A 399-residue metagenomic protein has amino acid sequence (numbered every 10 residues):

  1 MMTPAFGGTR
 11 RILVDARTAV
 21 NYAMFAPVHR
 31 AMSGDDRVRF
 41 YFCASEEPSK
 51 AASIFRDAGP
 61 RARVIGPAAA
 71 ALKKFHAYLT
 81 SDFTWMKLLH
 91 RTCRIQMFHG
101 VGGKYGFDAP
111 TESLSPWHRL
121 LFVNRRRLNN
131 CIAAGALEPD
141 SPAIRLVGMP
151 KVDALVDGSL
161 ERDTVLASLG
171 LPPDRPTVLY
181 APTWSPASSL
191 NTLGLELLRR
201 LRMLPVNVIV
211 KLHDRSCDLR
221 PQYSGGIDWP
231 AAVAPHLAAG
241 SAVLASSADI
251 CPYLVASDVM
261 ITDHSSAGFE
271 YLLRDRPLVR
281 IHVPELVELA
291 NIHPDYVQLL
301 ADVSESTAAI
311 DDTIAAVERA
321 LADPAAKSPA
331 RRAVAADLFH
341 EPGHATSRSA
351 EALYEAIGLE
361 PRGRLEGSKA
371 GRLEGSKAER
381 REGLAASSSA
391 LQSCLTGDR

Functional and structural regions predicted by a protein language model:
M1-T3, A308-R399: C-terminal amphipathic helix plus adjacent low-complexity, charged tail appended to glycosyltransferase catalytic
A5-I12, R91-T92, P173-P176: A short, charged/proline- and glycine-enriched loop that marks the coil->beta-strand transition at the N-terminal
R11-S159: Active-site and donor-binding regions of nucleotide-sugar-utilizing enzymes
N21-R37, K151-A232, A322, R332 (+3 more regions): Conserved catalytic-core segment of nucleotide-activated headgroup transferases in glycan assembly
R63-A70, Q222-F269: Donor nucleotide-activated moiety binding/catalytic core segment of transferases that use nucleotide-activated donors
K74-A77, R91-T92, P116-H118, P205 (+4 more regions): Short, well-ordered alpha-helix to beta-strand connector turns
Y78, T84-F98, S247-A290: A donor-sugar binding/catalytic signature common to diverse glycosyltransferases and related nucleotide-sugar
L114-W117, E138-D140, L146, S266-L338: Catalytic binding pocket for nucleotide-activated donors in carbohydrate/polymer assembly enzymes
